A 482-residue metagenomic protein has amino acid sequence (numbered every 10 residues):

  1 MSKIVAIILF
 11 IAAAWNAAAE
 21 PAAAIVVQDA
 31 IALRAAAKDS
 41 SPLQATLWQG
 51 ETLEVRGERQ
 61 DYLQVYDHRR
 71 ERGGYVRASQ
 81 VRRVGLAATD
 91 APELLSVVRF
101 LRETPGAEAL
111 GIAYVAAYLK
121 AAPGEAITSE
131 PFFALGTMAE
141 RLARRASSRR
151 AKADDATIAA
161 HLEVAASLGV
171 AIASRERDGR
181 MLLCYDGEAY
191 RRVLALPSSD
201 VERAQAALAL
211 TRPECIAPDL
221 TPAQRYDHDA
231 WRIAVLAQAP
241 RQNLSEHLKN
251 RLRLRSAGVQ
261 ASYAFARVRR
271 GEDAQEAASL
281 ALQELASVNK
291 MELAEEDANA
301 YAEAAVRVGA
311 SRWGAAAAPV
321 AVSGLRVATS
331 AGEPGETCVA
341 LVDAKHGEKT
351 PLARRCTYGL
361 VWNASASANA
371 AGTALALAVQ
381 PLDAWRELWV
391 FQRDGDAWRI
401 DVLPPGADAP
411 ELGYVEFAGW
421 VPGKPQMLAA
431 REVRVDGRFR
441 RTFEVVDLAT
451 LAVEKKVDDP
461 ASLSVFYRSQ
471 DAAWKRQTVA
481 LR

Functional and structural regions predicted by a protein language model:
S2-I8: Sec-dependent signal peptide recognition, specifically the positively charged N-region followed immediately by
L9-A18: Hydrophobic h-region of N-terminal signal peptides that target proteins for export in Gram-negative bacteria
E20-D39: Short N-terminal segments immediately surrounding and downstream of signal-peptide cleavage
Q28, P42, Y66-D186: Boundary regions of SH3-family modules and the immediately adjacent low-complexity/disordered segments in eukaryotic
A35-Q49, R56-E58: SH3/SH3-like (including bacterial SH3b) beta-barrel domains that bind proline-rich motifs or cell-wall ligands
Q60-Q64: Short aromatic-glycine-enriched beta-strand elements
Y185-V193, A207, A223-P240, G271-V288: Alpha-helical repeat scaffolds
L248-K249, S256-R482: Sequence signature of WD/YWTD-type beta-propeller architectures
